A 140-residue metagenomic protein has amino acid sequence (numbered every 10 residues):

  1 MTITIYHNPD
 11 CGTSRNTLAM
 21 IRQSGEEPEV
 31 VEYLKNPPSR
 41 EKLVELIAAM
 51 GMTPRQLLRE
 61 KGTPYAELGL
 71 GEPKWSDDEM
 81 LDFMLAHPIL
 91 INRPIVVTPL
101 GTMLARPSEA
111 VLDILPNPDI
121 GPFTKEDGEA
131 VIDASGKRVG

Functional and structural regions predicted by a protein language model:
M1-S24, P28-Y33: Local sequence-structure signature of Cys/Sec-based thiol-disulfide redox active-site neighborhoods
K35-G140: Thiol/selenol-based redox catalytic cores and closely related redox-interacting motifs
